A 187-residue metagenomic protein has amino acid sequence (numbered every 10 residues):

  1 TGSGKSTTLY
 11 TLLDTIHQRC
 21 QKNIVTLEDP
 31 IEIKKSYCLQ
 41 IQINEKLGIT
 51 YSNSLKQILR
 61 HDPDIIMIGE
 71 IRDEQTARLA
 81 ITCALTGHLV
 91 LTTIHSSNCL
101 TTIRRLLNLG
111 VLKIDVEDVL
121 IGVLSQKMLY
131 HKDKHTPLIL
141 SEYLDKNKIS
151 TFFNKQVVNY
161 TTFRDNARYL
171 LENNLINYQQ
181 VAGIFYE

Functional and structural regions predicted by a protein language model:
T1-E187: Short, flexible helix-loop junctions that flank or precede catalytic/ligand sites
